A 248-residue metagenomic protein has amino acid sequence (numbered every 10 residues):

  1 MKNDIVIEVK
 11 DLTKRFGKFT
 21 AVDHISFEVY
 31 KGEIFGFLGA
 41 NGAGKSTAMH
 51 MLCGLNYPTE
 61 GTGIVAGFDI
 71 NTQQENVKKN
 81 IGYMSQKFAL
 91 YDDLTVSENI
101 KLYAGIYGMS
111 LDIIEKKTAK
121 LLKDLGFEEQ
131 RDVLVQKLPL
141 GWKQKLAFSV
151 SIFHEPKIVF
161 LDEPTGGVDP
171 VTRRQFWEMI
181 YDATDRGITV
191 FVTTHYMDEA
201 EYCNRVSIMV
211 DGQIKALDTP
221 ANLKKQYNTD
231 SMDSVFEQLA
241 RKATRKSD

Functional and structural regions predicted by a protein language model:
G61-D69, N76-V77: Conserved ABC transporter NBD signature motif
K101, G105, D112-Q130: Conserved ABC ATPase "signature" region
V159-E163: Catalytic Walker B motif of ABC-type/P-loop ATPase nucleotide-binding domains
L217-D218: ABC ATPase "signature
